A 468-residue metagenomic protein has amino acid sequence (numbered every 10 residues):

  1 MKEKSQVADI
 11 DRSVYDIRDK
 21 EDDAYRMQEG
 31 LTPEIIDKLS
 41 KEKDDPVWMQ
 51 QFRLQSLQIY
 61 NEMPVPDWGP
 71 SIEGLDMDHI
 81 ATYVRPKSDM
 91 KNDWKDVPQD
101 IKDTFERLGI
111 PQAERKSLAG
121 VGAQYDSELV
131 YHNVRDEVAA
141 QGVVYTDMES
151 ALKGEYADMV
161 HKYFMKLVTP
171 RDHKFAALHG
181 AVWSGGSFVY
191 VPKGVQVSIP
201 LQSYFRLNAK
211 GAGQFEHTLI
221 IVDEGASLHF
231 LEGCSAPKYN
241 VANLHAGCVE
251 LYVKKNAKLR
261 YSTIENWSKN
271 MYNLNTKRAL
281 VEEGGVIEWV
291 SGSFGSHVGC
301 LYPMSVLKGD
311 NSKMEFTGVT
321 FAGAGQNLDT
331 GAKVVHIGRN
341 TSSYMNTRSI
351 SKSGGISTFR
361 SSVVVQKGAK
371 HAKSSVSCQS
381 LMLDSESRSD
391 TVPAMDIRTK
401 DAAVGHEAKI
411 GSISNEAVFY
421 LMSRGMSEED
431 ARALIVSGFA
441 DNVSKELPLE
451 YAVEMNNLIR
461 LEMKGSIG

Functional and structural regions predicted by a protein language model:
K2-Q6, I10, Y25-D172, A176-A177 (+1 more regions): N-terminal amphipathic, basic helical "cap/leader" segment at the start of enzyme domains
V14-Y15, R339: Extended intrinsically disordered or low-complexity segments
I17-E21, K43: Non-catalytic terminal regions with compositionally biased, polar/charged low complexity
R18, P33-D37, D396-I397: Short acidic (Asp/Glu) and glycine-rich catalytic loops that position anionic groups and cofactors
Y131-N133, E137-M426, A440-G468: Conserved beta-strand/loop scaffold segments within soluble protein domains that form the structured core and edges
